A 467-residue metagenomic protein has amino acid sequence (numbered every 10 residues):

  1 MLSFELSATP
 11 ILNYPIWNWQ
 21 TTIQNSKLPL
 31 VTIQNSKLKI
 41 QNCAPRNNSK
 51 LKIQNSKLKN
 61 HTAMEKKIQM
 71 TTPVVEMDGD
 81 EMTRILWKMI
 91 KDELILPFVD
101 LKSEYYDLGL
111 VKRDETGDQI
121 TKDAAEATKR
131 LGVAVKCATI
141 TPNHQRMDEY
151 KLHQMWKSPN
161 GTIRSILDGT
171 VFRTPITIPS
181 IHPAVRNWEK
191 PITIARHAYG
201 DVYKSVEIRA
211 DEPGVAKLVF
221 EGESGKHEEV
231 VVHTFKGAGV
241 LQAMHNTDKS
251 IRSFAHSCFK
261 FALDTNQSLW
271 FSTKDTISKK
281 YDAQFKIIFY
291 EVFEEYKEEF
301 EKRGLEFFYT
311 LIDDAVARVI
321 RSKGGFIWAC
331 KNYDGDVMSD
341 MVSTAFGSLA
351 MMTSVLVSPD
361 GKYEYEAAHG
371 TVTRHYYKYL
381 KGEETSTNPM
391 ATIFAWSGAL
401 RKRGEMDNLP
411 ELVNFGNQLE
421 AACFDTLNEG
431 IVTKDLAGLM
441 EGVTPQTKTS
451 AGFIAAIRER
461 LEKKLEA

Functional and structural regions predicted by a protein language model:
M1-C43, N48-N60: Short, basic, low-complexity termini and linkers enriched in Ser/Thr/Gly/Pro that act as targeting/leader peptides
K66-T72, M82-W87, D92-G117, A125-T128: N-terminal alpha-helical transmembrane segments of multi-pass membrane transport and channel/translocase proteins
M70-M89, L218-T310: Glycine-rich phosphate/diphosphate-binding loop of Rossmann-like nucleotide-binding domains
V99-Y105, T265-T273, K297-T310, G404-G416 (+2 more regions): Flexible, glycine/charged-enriched surface loops at secondary-structure junctions
V111-H227, Y333, V337: N-terminal glycine-rich phosphate/adenylate-binding segment common to multiple enzyme folds
V319-Q418, D425-E429: Glycine-rich phosphate/nucleotide-binding loop
K381-T387, E405-E466: Internal helix-turn-beta structural module
